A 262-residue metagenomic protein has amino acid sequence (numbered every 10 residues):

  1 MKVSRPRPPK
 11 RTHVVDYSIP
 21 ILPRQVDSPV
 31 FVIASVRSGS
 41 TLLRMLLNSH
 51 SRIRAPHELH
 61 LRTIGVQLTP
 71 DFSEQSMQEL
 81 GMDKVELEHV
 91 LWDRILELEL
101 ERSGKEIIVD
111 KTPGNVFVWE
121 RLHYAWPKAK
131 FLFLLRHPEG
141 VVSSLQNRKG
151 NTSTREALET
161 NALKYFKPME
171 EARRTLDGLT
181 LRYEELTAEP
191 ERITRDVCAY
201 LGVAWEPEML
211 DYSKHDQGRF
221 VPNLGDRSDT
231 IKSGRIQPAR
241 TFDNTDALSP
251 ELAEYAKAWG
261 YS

Functional and structural regions predicted by a protein language model:
M1-V30, E170, A199-S262: PAPS-dependent sulfotransferases, especially Golgi type II membrane carbohydrate sulfotransferases
I21-S28, M45-R121, A125, T230-A258: PAPS-dependent sulfation machinery
V26, R37, T187-A188: Short, solvent-exposed loop/helix junctions and linker helices that flank or host conserved functional motifs
S28-V30, S40, P127-K128: Short hydrophobic "helix-edge" motifs at membrane interfaces and signal-peptide entry regions
F31-A34, E184-L186: Short, well-ordered beta-strand elements within core beta-sheets of diverse protein domains
I33-L47: Glycine-rich phosphate-binding P-loop
L61, Q67-P70, R102-E208, R219-G234: PAPS-dependent sulfotransferase catalytic domain
